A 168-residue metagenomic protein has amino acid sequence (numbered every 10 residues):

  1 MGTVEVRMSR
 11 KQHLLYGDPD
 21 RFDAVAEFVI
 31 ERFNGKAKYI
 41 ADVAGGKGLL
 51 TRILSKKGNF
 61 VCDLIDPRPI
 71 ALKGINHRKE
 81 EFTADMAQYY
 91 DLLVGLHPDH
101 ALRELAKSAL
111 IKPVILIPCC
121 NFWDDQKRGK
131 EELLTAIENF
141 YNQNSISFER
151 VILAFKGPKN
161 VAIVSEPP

Functional and structural regions predicted by a protein language model:
M1-G35, L50-K56: S-adenosyl-L-methionine
A37, Y90: Phosphate-coordination loops involved in phosphoryl transfer and adenosine-cofactor binding
A41-D85: SAM cofactor-binding core of SAM-dependent methyltransferases, primarily the Rossmann-like beta-alpha-beta module
G48-T51, A101-L105: Short, well-ordered alpha-helical microsegments
L72-N76, F122-E132: Short, charged, surface-exposed secondary-structure boundary motifs
D91-E104, C120: A short SAM/SAH-binding and catalytic strip from SAM-dependent methyltransferases
K112-Q126: Conserved beta-strand signature within the Rossmann-like core of class I S-adenosyl-L-methionine
R128-P168: Active-site capping/gating segments
